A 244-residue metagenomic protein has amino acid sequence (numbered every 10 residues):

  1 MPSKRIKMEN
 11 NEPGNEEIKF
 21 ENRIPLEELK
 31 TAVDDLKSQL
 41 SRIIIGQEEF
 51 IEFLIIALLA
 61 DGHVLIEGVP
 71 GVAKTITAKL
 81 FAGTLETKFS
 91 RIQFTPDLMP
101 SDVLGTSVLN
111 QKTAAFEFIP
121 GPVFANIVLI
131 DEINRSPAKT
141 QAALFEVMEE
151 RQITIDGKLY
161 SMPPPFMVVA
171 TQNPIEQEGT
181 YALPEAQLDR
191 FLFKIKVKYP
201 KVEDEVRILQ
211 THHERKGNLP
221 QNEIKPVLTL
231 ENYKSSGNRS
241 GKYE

Functional and structural regions predicted by a protein language model:
E9-Q39: Conserved ASCE P-loop NTPase core motifs with emphasis on AAA+ ATPases
N22-K30, I43, T180, D189 (+1 more regions): Conserved C-terminal "switch" segment of AAA+ ATPases
E27-V64, V69: Pre-Walker A (pre-P-loop) alpha-helix and adjacent loop at the N terminus of AAA/AAA+ ATPase modules, a conserved
F53-I56, L109-L129: Conserved alpha-helical scaffold flanking the Walker A/P-loop in AAA+ ATPase domains
L58-T95: Walker A/P-loop
T84-K112: AAA+/P-loop NTPase substrate/partner-engagement loops
E117-N126, I155-Q172, L183-L192: AAA+/SF3 P-loop NTPase mechanochemical coupling elements
F124-E149, P163, E178-Q187, Y199-R207: Conserved AAA+/SF3 P-loop NTPase catalytic/coupling segment centered on the Walker-B
